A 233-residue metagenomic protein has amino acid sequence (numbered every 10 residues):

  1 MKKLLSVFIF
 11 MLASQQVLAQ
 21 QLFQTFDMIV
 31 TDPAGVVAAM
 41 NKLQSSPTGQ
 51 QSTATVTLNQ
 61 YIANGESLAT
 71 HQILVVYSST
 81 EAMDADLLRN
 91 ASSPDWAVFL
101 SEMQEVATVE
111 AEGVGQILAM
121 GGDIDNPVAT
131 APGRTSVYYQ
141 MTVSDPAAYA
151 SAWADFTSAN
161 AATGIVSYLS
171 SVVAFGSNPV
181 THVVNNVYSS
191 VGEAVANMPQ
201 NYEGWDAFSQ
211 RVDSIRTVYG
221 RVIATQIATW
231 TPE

Functional and structural regions predicted by a protein language model:
M1-L4: Positively charged n-region of N-terminal signal peptides that target proteins for export
S6-V7, V17-L18: Cleavable N-terminal signal peptides
A13-S14: N-terminal signal peptide c-region/cleavage motif recognized by signal peptidases
L18-E233: Short S/T/G/P-rich N-terminal loop/turn motif that feeds into the first structured element of a domain
